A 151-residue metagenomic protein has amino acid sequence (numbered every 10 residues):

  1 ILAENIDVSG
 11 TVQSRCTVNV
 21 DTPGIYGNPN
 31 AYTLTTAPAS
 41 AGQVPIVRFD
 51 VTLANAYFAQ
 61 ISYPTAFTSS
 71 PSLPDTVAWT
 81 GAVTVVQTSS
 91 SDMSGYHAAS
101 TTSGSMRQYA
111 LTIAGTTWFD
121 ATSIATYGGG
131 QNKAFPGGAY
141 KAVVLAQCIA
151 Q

Functional and structural regions predicted by a protein language model:
I1-A78, A99-Q151: N-terminal small/polar-rich segments of proteins
T76-T88: Short, surface-exposed beta-strand/strand-loop-strand elements in extracellular ectodomains
